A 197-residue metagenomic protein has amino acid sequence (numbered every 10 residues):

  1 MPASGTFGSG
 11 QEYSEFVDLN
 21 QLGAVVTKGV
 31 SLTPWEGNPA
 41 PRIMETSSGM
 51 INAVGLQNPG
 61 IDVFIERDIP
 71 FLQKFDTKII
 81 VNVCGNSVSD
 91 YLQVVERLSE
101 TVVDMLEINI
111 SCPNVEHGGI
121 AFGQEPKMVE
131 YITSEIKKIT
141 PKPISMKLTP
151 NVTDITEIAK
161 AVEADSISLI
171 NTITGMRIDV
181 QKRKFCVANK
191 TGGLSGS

Functional and structural regions predicted by a protein language model:
M1-I79, C84-N86: N-terminal capping/small domains of soluble enzymes
E15, N86-S197: Alpha/beta enzyme core
